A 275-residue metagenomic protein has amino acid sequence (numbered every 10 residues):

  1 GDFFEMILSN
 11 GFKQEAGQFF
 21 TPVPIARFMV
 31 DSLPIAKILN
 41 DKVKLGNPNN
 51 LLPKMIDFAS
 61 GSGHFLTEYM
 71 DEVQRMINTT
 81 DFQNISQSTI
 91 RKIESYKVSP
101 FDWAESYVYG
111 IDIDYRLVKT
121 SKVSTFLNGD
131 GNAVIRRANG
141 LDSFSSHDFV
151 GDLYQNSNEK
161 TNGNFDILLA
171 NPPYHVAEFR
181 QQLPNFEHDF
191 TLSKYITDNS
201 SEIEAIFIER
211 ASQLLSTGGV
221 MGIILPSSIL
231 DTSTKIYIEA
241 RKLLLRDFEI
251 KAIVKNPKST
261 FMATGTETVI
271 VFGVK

Functional and structural regions predicted by a protein language model:
G1-F12: Long recognition/docking surfaces used for binding and targeting
D2-F3, P24, F28, I206: Generic alpha-helical secondary structure signal
E15-Q18: Class I SAM-dependent methyltransferase Rossmann-like catalytic core, especially the SAM/SAH-binding loop
P22-Q155, E159, I167, H175 (+3 more regions): Conserved S-adenosyl-L-methionine
F82, Y174-I206, S228: Mobile active-site "lid"/loop adjacent to the S-adenosyl-L-methionine
K122-V123, R180-L183, K235-I236: Short amphipathic alpha-helical segments
T197-S259, T264-T266, I270-F272: Conserved Class I SAM-dependent methyltransferase catalytic core
